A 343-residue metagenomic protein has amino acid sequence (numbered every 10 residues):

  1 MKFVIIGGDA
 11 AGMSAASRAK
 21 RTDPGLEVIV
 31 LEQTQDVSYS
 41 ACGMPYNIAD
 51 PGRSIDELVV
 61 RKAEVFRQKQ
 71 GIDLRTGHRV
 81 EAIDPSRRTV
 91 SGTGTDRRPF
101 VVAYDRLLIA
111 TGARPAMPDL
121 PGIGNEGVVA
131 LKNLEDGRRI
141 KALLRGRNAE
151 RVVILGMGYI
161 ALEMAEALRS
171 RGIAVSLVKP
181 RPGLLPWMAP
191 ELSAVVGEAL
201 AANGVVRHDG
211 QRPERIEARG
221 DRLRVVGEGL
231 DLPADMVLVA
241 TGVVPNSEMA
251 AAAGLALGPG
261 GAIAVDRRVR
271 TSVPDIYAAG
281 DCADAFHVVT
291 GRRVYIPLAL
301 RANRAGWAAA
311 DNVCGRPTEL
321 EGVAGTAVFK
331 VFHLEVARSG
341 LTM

Functional and structural regions predicted by a protein language model:
M1-D73, A165-M188: Beta1-alpha1 glycine-rich phosphate/pyrophosphate-binding loop at the start of Rossmann-like nucleotide-binding domains
M1-K2, G8, R21, C282-M343: Mid-to-C-terminal Rossmann-like scaffold of FAD/NAD(P)H-dependent oxidoreductases
K2, G77, G146-R151, G210: Phosphate-coordination loops involved in phosphoryl transfer and adenosine-cofactor binding
D9-G12, G158-A161, A310: Catalytic nucleophile loop
G25-E27, K69, L74-T95, V102 (+1 more regions): A Rossmann-like FAD-binding core segment of flavoenzymes
V59, R138, R151-V153, Y159-R215 (+2 more regions): Rossmann-like dinucleotide-binding cores of NAD(P)H-dependent redox enzymes
I109-R171, V265: Glycine-rich dinucleotide-binding loop and its adjacent helix/turn
G124-N148, G220-R224, L230-N312: FAD-site-proximal beta/loop scaffold in flavoenzymes
